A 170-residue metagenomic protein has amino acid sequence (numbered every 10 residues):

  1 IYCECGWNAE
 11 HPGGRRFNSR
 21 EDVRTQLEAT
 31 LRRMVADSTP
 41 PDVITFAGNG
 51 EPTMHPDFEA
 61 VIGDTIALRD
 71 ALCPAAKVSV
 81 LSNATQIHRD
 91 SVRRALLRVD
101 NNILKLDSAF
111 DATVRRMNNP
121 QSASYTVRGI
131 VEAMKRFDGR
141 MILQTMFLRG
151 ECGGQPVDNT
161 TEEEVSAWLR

Functional and structural regions predicted by a protein language model:
I1-D22: Canonical Radical SAM [4Fe-4S] cluster-binding loop centered on the CxxxCxxC motif and its immediate flanking residues
D22-Q26, Y125-T126: Glycine-rich anion/phosphate-binding loops
Q26-T30, W168: Short, well-ordered amphipathic alpha-helical segments that serve as non-catalytic structural scaffolds within diverse
T30-T39: Phosphate/pyrophosphate-binding loops at sites that engage ATP/ADP/AMP, CoA/4′-phosphopantetheine, polyphosphate
I44: Phosphate/adenylate-binding glycine loop and adjacent helical scaffold
G48: A cytosolic small-molecule/anion-sensing beta-strand core signal
M54-L169: Conserved AdoMet/S-adenosylmethionine-binding subsite of the radical SAM
